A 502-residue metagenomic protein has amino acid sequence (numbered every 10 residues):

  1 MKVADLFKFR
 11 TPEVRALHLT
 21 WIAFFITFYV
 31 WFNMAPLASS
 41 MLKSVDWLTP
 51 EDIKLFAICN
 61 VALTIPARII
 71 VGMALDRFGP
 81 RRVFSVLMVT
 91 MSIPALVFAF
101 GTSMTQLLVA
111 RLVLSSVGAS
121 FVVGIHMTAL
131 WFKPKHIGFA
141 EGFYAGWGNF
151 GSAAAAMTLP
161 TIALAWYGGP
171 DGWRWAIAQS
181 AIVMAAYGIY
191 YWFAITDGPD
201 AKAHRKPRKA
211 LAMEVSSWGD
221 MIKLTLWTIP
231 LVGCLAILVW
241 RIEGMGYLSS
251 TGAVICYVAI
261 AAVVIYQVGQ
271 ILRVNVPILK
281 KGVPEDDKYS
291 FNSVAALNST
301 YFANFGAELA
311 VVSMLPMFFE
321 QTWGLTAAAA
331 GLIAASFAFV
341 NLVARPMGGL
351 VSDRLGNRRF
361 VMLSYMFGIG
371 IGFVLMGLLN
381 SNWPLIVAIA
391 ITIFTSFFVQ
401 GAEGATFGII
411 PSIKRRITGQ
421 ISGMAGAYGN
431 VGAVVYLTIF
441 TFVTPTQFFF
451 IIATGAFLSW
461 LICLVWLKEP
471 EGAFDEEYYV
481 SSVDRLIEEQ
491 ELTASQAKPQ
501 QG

Functional and structural regions predicted by a protein language model:
M34-P36, T228-C256, N292-A335: Extracytoplasmic gate region of multi-pass secondary transporters
W47, G79, F100-T105, V117 (+4 more regions): Helix-breaking motifs and short loop linkers at transmembrane-helix boundaries and internal kinks in secondary membrane
A67-G79, A344-N357: Helix-to-loop junctions at the C-terminal end of transmembrane segments in multipass secondary transporters
R77-M88, D353-F367: Cytoplasmic membrane-interface "Motif A"-like loop-to-helix N-cap segments of 12-TM Major Facilitator Superfamily
V89-T102, F367-N382: C-terminal ends and interior cores of transmembrane alpha-helices in multi-pass membrane transporters/permeases
A110-W147: Cytoplasmic helix-loop-helix junction between adjacent transmembrane helices in 12-TM secondary transporters
G138-A163, S422-Y436: Glycine-rich segments within core transmembrane alpha-helices of 12-TM secondary carriers
Y144-K202, R208-A261: Helix-loop-helix hairpin linking two adjacent transmembrane segments in secondary transporters
